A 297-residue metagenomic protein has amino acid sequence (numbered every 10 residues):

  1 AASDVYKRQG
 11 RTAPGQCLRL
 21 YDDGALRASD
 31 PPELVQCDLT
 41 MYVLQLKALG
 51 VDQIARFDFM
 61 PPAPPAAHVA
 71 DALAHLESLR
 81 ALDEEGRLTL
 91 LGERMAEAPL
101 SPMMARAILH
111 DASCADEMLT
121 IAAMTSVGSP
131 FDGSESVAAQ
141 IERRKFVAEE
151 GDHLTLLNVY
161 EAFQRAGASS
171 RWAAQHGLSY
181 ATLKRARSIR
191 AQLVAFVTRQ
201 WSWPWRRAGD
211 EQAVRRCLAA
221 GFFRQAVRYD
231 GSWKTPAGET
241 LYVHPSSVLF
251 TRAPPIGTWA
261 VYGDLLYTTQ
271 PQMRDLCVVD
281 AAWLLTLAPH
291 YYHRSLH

Functional and structural regions predicted by a protein language model:
A2-Y6: Short, small-residue-biased leader/transition segments that mark boundaries at the very start of proteins
Q9: Mobile, glycine-enriched helix-loop/loop "lid" segments at the mouths of ligand-binding/catalytic clefts that gate
T12-C17, M41: Short glycine-/polar-rich loops that comprise or flank the Walker A/P-loop and associated switch/sensor motifs
D23-H297: Second RecA-like catalytic domain
